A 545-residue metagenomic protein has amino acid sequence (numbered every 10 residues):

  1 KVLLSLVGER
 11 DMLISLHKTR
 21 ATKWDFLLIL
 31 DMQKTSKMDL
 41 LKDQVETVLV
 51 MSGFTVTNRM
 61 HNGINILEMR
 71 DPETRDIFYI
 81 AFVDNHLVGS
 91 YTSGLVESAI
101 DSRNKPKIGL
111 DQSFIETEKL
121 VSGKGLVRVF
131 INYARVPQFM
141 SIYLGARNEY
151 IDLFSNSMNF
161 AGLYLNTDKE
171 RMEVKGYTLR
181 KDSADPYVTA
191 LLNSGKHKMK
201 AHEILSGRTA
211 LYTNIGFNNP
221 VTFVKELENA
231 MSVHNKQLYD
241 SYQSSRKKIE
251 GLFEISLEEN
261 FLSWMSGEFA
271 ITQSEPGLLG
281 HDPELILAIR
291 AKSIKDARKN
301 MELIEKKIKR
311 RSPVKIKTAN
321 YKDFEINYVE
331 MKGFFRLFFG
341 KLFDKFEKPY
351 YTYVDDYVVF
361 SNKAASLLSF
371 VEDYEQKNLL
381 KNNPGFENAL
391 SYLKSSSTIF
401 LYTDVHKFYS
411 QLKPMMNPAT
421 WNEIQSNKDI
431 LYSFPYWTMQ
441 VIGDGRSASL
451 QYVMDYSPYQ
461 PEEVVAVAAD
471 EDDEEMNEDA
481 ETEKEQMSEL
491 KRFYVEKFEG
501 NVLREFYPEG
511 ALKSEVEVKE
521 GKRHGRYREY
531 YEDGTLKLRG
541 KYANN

Functional and structural regions predicted by a protein language model:
L3-I115, L262-S263, G267-F386: Single conserved position on a long alpha-helix in the C-terminal lobe of the eukaryotic protein kinase
R10-L16, I77-I80, N156-K169, G267-I271 (+7 more regions): Broad, structure-driven detector of short, well-ordered beta-strand segments within folded domains
K42, E46, I100, E228 (+8 more regions): Residue-level detector of alpha-helical secondary structure
F82-V83, G89-V96, R147-L165, L238-E250 (+3 more regions): Extended, charge-rich low-complexity interaction segments
E116-L227, N388-E485: Leucine-rich, highly hydrophobic segment in Treponema pallidum outer-membrane-associated proteins
Y212-L252, K309: Predominantly extracellular/luminal regions of secreted and cell-surface proteins, especially disulfide-bonded
D479-N545: Glycine/tyrosine- and acidic-biased, solvent-exposed loop/turn segments at the edges of beta-strands
